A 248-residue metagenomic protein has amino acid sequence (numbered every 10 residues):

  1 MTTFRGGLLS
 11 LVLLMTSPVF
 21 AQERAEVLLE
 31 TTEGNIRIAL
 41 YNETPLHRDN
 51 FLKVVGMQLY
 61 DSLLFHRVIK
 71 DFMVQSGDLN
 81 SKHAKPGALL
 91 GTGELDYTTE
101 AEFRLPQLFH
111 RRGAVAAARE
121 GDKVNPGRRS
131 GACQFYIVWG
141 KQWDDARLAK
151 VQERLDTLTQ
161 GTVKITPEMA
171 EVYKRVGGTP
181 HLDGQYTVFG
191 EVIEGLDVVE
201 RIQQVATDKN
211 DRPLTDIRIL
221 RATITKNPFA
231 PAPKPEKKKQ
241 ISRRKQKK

Functional and structural regions predicted by a protein language model:
M1-T3: N-terminal secretory signal peptides that target proteins for export/translocation
G6-T16: Bacterial N-terminal signal peptides
V19-K248: Cyclophilin-like peptidyl-prolyl cis-trans isomerases
